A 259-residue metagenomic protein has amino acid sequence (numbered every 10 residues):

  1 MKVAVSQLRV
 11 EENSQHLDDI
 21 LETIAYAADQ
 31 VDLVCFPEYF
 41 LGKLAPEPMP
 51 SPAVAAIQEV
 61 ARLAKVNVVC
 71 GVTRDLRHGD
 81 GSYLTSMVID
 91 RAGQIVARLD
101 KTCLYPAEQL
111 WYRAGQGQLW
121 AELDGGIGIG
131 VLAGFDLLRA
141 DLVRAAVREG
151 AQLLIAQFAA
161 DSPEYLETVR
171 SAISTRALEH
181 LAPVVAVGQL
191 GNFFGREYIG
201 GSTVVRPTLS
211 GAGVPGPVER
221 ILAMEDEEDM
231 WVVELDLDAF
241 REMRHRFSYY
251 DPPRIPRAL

Functional and structural regions predicted by a protein language model:
M1-V5: Extreme N-terminal starter segment of soluble prokaryotic enzymes
R9-H16, I129-G134: Active-site mouth loops of central-metabolism enzymes
E11-A92, R98, D161-A182: Cys-nucleophile CN-hydrolase/nitrilase-fold catalytic domain and related Cys-dependent amidase chemistry that acts on
V34, I127-A133, I155-A156, V185: Short hydrophobic-aromatic micro-motifs
P52-V69, L138-E227: CN hydrolase (nitrilase-like) catalytic-core segments centered on the catalytic cysteine and neighboring Lys/Glu
C70-V72, L84-V88, L119-W120, G201-V204 (+1 more regions): Short beta-strand scaffold segments in enzyme catalytic cores
H78-Q152, S162-T175, E242, S248-Y249: Active-site catalytic loop in hydrolytic enzyme cores
L235-L259: A short C-terminal boundary segment appended to hydrolase-like catalytic domains
